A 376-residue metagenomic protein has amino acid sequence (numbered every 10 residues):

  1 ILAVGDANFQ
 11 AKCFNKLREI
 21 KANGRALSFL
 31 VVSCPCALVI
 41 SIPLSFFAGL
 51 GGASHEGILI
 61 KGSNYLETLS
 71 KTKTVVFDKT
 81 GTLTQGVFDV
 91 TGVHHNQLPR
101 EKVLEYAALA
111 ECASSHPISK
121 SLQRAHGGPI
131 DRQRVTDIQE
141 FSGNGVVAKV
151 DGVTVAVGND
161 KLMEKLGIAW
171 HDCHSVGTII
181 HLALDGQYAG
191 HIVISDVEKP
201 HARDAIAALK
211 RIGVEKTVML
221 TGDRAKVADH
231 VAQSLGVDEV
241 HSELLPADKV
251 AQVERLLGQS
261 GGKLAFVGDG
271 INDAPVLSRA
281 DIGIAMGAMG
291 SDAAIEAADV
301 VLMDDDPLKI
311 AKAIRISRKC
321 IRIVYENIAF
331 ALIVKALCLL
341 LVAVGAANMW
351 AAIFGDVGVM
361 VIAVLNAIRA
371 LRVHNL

Functional and structural regions predicted by a protein language model:
I1, L30, V75-V76, V240 (+3 more regions): Short, well-ordered beta-strand core segments
I1-R25: Active-site-proximal cofactor/substrate-binding loop regions of enzyme domains
A22, V32, T68, R322-A329: Internal alpha-helical transmembrane segments of multi-pass membrane proteins, especially GPCRs
F29-S41, I353-V364: Small-residue-enriched core segments of transmembrane alpha-helices in multipass membrane transport and channel
L44-S63, A370-L376: Juxtamembrane helix-loop transition segments at the membrane interface in multi-pass membrane proteins
G52, G213-V214, L235, G258 (+4 more regions): Membrane-embedded alpha-helical bundles of multi-pass transporters
S63-I282, R315-R318, A370, L376: Cytosolic catalytic headpiece
